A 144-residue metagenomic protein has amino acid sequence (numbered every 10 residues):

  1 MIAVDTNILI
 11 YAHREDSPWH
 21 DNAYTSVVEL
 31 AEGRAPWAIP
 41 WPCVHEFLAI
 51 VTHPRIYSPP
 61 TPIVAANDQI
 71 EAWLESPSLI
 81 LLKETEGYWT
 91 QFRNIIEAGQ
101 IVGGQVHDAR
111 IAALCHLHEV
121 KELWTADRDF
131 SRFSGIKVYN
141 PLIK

Functional and structural regions predicted by a protein language model:
M1, A112-A113, L117-K144: Acidic, PIN/NYN-like endoribonuclease modules and their adjacent C-terminal/linker elements
M1-I39, P54-D68, K144: Short, well-structured N-terminal submotif of metal-dependent ribonuclease cores
I8, C43, G87-Y88, R110-I111 (+1 more regions): Alpha-helix capping/helix-boundary segments
Y11-H13, I50, F133, P141: Residues that scaffold the ATP/ADP-binding catalytic core of kinase and kinase-like folds
G33-R34, S76-P77, F133: Structured helix-beta-strand junction loops
A38-P42, T125: Short beta-strand segments at enzyme active-site cores
P60, L79-E122: Active-site neighborhoods of divalent-metal-dependent phosphate/nucleic-acid chemistry enzymes
